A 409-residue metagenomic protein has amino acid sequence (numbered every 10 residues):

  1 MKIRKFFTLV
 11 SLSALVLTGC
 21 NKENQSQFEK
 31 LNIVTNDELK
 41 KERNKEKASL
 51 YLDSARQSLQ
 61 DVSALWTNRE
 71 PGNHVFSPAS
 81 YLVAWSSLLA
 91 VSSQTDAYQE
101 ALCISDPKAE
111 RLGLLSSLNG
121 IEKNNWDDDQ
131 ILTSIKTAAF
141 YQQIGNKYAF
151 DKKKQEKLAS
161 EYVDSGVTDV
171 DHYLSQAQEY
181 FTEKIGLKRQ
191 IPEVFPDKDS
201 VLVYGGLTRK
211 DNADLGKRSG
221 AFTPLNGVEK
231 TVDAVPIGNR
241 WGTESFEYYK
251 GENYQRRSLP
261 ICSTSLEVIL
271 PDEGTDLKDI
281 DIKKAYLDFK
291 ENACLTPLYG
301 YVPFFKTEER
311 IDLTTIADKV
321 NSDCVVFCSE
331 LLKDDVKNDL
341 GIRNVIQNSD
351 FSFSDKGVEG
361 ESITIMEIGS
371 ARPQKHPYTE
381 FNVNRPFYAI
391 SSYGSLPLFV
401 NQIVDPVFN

Functional and structural regions predicted by a protein language model:
K2-V10: Sec-dependent signal peptide recognition, specifically the positively charged N-region followed immediately by
F7, C20-V167: Detector for small/aliphatic-rich hydrophobic stretches
L12-G19: Hydrophobic h-region of N-terminal signal peptides that target proteins for export in Gram-negative bacteria
P71, L88, R111-D272, L295-P373: Non-catalytic, conformational "gating/processing" segments within enzyme and secreted inhibitor domains
Q94-Q99, L277-K278, E309-I311, E361 (+2 more regions): Extracytoplasmic/secreted cell-surface and envelope-processing proteins
Q99-L102, R218-P224, D279-D288: Short Gly/aromatic-enriched secondary-structure transition segments
N253-I269, Q374-N409: Extended hydrophobic
P271-T296: Internal alpha/beta scaffold segment
